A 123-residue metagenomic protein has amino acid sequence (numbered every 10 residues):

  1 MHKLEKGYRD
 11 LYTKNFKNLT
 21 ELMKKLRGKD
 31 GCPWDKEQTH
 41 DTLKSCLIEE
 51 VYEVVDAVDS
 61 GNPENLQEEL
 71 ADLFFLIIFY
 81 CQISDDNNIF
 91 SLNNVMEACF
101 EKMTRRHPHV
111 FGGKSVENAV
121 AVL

Functional and structural regions predicted by a protein language model:
M1-E69, F75-L123: Flexible "arm" and connector segments at domain edges
